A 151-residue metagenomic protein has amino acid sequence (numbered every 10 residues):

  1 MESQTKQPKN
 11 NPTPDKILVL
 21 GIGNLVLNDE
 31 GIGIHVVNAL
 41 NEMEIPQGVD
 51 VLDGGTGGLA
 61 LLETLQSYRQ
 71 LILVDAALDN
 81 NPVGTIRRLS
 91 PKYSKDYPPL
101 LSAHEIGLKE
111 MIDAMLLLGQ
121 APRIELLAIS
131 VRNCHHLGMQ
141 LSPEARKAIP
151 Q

Functional and structural regions predicted by a protein language model:
M1-K16, Q151: SAM-dependent methyltransferases
P8-K9, L62, A114-L116: A generic local secondary-structure boundary/capping motif
P12-L20, L25-S94: Nucleotide and nucleotide-moiety/phosphate-recognizing core
L27, L52, P98, S102 (+2 more regions): A short glycine-/small-residue-rich loop at the edge of a beta-strand within enzyme catalytic domains
G31, H35, T56, N81 (+3 more regions): Conserved active-site and cofactor/substrate-binding residues in soluble primary-metabolism enzymes
L73, A77-I124: Helix-loop-strand module that forms the ligand-binding subsite of alpha/beta enzymes
L108-Q151: Phosphate-binding/catalytic loops
